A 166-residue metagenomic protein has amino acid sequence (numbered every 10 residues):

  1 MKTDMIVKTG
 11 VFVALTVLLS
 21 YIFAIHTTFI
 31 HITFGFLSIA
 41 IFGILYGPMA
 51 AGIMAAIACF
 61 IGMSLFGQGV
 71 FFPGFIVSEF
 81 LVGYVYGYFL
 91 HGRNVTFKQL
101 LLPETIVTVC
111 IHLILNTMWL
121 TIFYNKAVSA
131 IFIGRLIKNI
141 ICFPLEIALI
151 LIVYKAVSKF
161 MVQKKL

Functional and structural regions predicted by a protein language model:
M1-L166: Loop-helix junctions at membrane interfaces
